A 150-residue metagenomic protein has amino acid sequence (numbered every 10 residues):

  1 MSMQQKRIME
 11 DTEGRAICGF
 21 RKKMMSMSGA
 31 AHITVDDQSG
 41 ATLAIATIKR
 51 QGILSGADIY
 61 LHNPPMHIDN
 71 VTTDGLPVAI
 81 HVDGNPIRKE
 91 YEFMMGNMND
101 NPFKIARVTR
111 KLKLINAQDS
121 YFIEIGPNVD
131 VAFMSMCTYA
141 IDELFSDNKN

Functional and structural regions predicted by a protein language model:
M1-K6, T12-I17, K23-A30, D37-N150: Low-complexity or membrane-interfacial segments used for flexible interactions
